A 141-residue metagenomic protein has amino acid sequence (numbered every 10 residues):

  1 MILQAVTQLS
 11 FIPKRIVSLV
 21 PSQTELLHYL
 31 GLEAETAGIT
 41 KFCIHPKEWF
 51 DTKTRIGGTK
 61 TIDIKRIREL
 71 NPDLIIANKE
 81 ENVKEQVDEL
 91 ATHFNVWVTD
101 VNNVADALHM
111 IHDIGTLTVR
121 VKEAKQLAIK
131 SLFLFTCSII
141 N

Functional and structural regions predicted by a protein language model:
M1-N141: N-terminal ligand-binding lobe of clamshell/alpha-beta domains
